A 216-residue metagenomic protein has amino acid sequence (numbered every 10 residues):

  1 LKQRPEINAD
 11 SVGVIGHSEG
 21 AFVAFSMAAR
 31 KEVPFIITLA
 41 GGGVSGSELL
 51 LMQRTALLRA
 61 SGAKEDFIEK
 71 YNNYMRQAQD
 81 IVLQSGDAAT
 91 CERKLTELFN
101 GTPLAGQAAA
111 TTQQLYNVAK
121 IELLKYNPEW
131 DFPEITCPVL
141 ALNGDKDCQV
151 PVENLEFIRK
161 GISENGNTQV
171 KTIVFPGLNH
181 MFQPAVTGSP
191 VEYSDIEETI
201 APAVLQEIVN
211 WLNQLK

Functional and structural regions predicted by a protein language model:
L1-G13: Gly/Ser-rich "nucleophile elbow"/oxyanion-hole loop immediately N-terminal to the catalytic nucleophile in hydrolases
V14-G16, L39, L142: Short beta-strand immediately N-terminal to the catalytic nucleophile in serine-hydrolase-like folds
G16-G20, A24: Gly/Ala-rich beta-loop-alpha elbow adjacent to hydrolase catalytic centers
L39-E134: Accessory cap/linker subdomain of secreted extracellular hydrolases
I135, A141-N143, D147: Short beta-strand/loop motif that positions the catalytic acidic residue of the alpha/beta-hydrolase fold
C148-N154: Conserved alpha/beta-hydrolase "acid-adjacent" motif
S163-T187: Catalytic histidine neighborhood in serine/cysteine hydrolases with alpha/beta-hydrolase-type architecture
M181, T187-K216: Catalytic active-site module of serine/aspartate enzymes centered on a nucleophile-bearing elbow/loop
